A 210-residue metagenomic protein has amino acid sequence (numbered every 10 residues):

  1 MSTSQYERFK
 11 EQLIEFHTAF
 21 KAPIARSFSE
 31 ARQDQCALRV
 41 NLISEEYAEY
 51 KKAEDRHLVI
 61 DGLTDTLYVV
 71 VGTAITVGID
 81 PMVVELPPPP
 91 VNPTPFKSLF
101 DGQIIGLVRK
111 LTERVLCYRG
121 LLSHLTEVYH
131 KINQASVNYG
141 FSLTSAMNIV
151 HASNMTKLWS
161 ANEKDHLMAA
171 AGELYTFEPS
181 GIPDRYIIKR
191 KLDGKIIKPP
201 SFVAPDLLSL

Functional and structural regions predicted by a protein language model:
M1-L210: Flexible "arm" and connector segments at domain edges
